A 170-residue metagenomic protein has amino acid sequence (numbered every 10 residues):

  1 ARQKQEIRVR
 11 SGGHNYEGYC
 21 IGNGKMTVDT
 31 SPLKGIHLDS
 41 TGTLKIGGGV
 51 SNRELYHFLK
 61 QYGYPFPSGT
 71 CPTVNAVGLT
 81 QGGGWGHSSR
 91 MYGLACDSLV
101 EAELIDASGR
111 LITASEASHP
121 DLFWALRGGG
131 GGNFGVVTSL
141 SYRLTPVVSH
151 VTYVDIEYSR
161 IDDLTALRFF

Functional and structural regions predicted by a protein language model:
A1-F170: Soluble FAD-dependent oxygen oxidases
